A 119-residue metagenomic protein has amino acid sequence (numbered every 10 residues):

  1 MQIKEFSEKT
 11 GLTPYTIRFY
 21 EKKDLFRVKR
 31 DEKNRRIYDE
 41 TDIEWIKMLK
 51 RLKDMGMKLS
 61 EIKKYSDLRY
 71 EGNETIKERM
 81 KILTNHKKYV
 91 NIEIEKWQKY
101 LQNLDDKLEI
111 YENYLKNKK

Functional and structural regions predicted by a protein language model:
M1-K64: Basic helix-turn-helix/winged-helix DNA-binding cores and closely related short helical interaction motifs
D31, G72-N73: A short, mixed-charge helix-start or loop-turn motif at secondary-structure junctions
G56, E71-G72: Short loop/turn hinge sites at secondary-structure boundaries
D67, N73-K119: C-terminal regulatory/oligomerization modules of transcriptional regulators
